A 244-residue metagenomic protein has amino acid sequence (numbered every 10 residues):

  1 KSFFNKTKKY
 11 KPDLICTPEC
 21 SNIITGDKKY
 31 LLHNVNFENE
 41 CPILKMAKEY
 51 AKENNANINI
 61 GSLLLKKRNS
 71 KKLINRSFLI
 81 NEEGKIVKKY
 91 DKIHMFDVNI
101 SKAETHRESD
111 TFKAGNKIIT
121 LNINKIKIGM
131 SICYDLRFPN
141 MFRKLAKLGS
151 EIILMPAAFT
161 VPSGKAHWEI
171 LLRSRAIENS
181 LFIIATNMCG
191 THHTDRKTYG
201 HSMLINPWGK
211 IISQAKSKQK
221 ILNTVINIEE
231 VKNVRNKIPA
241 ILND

Functional and structural regions predicted by a protein language model:
N5-E83, K89, T160-S174: Cys-nucleophile CN-hydrolase/nitrilase-fold catalytic domain and related Cys-dependent amidase chemistry that acts on
P18-I24, H94-F96, E230: Feature marks short, surface-exposed loop/turn motifs that line or immediately flank catalytic pockets and channel
N36-I60, K127, L136-L222: CN hydrolase (nitrilase-like) catalytic-core segments centered on the catalytic cysteine and neighboring Lys/Glu
I58-L65, D97-H106, I183-N187: Short Pro/Gly-enriched beta-strand edge/turn motifs at strand-loop
I60-S62, R76-L79, I119-L121, S202-L204 (+1 more regions): Short beta-strand scaffold segments in enzyme catalytic cores
R68-L148, V161-I170, N236-A240: Active-site catalytic loop in hydrolytic enzyme cores
E229-D244: A short C-terminal boundary segment appended to hydrolase-like catalytic domains
